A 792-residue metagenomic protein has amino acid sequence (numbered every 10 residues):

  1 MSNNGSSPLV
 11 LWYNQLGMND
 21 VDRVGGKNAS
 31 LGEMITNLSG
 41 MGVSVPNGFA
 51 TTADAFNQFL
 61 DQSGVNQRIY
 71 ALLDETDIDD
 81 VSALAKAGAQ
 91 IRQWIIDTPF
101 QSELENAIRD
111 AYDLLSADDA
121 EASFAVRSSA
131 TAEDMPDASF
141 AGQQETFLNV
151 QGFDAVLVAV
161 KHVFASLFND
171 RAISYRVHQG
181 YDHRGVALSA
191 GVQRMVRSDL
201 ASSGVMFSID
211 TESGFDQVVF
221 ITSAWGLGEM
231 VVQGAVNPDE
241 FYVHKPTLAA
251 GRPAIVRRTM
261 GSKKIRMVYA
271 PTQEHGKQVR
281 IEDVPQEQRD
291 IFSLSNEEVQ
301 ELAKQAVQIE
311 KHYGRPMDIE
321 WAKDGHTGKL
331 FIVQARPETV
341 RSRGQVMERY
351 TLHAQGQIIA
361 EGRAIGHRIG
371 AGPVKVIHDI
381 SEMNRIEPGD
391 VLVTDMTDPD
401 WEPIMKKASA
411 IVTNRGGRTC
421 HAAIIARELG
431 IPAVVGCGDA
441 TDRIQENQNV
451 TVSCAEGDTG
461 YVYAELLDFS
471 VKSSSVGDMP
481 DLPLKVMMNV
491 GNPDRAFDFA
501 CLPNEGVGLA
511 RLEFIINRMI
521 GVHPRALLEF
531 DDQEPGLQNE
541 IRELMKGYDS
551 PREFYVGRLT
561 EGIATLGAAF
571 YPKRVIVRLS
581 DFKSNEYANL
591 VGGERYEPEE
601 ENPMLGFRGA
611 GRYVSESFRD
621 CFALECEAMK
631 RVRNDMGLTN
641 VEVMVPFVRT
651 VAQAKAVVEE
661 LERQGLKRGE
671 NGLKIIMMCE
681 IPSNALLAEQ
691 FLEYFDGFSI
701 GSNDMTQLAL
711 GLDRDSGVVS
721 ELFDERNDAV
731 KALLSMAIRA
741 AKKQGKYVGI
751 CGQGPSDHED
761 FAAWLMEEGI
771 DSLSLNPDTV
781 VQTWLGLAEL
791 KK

Functional and structural regions predicted by a protein language model:
M1-G191, L200, Q286-E297, L302 (+13 more regions): N-terminal beta-alpha lobe that positions the nucleotide/phosphoryl donor in ATP/NTP-coupled carboxylate activation
M34-N37, D210-S213, K407, A423-I431 (+3 more regions): Alpha-helix C-terminal capping segments
N66, E338-R343, M347, A360-A364 (+3 more regions): Acidic, glycine-rich flexible loop/linker segments
Y112, D119-A125, A130-F140, Q144-L148 (+5 more regions): Conserved alpha/beta-domain cores
A138, L148-V150, A159-V160, S202-T211 (+7 more regions): Beta-strand scaffold of nucleotide-dependent catalytic cores
G142, G314-T339: Conserved metal-phosphate-binding beta-hairpin within the catalytic cores of diverse ATP-dependent phosphoryl-transfer
G214, V450, D704: Small/polar (Gly/Ser/Thr/Ala-rich) solvent-exposed segments that form structured loops/beta-strands/short helices used
V218-D318, K323-D324, R363-G370, P388 (+6 more regions): Conserved catalytic alpha/beta cores of large enzymes that bind or transform nucleotide phosphates and polynucleotides
